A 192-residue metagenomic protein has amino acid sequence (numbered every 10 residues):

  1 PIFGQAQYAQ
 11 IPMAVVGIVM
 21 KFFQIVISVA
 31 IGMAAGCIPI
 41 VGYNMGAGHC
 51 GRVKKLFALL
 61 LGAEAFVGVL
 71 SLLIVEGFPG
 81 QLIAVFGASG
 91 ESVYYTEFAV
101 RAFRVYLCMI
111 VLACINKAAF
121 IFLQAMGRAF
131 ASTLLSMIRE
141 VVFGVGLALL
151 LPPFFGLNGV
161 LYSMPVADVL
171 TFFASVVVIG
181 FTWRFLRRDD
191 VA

Functional and structural regions predicted by a protein language model:
P1-I18, I25, Y43, I83-E91 (+1 more regions): Helix-terminus/linker motif at the lipid-water interface of multi-pass membrane proteins
F3, C37, F78-L82, L147: Hydrophobic/aromatic end-of-helix segments at the C-terminal termini of transmembrane alpha-helices
Q7-Y8, A65-F66, A113-I115, A125-M126 (+3 more regions): Short hydrophobic/aromatic segments of transmembrane alpha-helices and their interfaces
V15-L73, G77-P79, A113-L135: Small-residue-rich hydrophobic transmembrane alpha-helices
G17, F23-V26, T96-R104, R139: Alpha-helical membrane-interface segments at transmembrane helix boundaries
I31-A34, Y106-A125, A131-E140, L147 (+1 more regions): Short runs within selected transmembrane alpha-helices of multi-pass transporters and secretion channels
V41-C108, L151-A192: Short alpha-helical transmembrane segments in multi-pass integral membrane proteins
V85, V142-G144: Alpha-helical transmembrane segments of compact multi-pass small-molecule transporters, enriched in specific families
